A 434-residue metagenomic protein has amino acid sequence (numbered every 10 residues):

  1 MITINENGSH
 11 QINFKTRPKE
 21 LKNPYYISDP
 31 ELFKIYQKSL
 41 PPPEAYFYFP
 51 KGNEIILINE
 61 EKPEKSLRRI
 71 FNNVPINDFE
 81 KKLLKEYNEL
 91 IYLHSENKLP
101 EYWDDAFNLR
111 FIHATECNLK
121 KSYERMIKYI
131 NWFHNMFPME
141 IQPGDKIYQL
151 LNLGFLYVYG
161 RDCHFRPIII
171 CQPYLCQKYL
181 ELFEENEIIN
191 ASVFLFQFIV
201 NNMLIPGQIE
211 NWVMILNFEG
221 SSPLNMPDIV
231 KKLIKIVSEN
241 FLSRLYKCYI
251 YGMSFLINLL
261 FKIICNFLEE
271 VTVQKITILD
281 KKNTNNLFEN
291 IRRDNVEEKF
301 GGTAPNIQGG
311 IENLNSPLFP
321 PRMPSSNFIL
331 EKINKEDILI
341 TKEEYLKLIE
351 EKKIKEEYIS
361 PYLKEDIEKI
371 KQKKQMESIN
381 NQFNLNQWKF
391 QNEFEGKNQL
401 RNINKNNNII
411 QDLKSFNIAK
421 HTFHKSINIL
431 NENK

Functional and structural regions predicted by a protein language model:
I2-K434: Basic, amphipathic alpha-helical/coil surface patches used to engage anionic, phosphate-bearing ligands and membranes
